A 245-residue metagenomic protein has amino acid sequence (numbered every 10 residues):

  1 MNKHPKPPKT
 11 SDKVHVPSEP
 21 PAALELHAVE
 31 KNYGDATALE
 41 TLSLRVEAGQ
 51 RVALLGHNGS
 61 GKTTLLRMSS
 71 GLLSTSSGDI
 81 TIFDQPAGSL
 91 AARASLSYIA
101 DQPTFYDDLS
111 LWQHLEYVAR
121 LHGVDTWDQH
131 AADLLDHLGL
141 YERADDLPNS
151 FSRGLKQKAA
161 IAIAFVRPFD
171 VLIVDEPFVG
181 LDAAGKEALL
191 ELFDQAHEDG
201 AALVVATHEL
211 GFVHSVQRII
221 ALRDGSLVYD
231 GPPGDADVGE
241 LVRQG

Functional and structural regions predicted by a protein language model:
L55-H57: The feature captures the beta-strand-to-loop junction immediately N-terminal to the Walker
S70: Helix-to-loop junction immediately C-terminal to a conserved catalytic motif
G78-A94: Conserved ABC transporter NBD signature motif
E116, R120-R143: Conserved ABC ATPase "signature" region
L172-E176: Catalytic Walker B motif of ABC-type/P-loop ATPase nucleotide-binding domains
A183-G185: Helix N-cap at the start of a conserved alpha-helix in ABC-type nucleotide-binding domains
